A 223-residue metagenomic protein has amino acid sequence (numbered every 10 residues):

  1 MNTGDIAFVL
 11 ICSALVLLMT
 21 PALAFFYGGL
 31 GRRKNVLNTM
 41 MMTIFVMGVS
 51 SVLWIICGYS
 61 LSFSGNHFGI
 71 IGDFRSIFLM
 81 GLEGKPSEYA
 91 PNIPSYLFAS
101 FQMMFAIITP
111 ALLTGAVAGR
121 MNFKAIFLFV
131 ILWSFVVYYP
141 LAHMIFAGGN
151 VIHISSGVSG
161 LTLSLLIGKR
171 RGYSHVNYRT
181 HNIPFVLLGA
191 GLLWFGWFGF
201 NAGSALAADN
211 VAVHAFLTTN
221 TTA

Functional and structural regions predicted by a protein language model:
M1-A223: Hydrophobic alpha-helical transmembrane bundles of multi-pass membrane proteins
